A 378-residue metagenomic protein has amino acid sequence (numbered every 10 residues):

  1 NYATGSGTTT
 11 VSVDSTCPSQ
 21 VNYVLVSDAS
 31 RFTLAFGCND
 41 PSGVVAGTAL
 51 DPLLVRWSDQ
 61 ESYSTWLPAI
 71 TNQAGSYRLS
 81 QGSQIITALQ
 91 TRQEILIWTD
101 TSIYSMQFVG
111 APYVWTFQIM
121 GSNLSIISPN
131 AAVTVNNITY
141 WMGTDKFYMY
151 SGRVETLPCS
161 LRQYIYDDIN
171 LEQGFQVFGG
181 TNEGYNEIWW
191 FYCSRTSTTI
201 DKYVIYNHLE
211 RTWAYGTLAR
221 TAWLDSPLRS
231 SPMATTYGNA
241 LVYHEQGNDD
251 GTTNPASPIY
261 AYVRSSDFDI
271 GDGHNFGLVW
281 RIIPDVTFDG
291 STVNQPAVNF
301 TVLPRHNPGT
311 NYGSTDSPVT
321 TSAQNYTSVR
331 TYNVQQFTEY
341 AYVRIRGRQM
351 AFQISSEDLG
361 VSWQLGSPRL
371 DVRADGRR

Functional and structural regions predicted by a protein language model:
G5-V177, T212: Beta-propeller and closely related beta-pinwheel folds
S83, N123-I138, T144-R378: Beta-sheet repeat architectures centered on beta-propellers
